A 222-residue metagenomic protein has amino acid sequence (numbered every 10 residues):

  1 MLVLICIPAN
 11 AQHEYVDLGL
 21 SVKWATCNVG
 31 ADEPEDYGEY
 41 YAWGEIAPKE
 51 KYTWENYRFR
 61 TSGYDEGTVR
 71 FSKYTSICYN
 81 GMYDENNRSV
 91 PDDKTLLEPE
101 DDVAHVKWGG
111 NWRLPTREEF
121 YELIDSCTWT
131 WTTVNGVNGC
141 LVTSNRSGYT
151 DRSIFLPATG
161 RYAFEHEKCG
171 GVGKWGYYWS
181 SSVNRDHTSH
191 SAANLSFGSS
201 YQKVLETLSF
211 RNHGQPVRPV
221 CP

Functional and structural regions predicted by a protein language model:
M1-Q12: Bacterial Sec-dependent N-terminal signal peptides
Q12-P222: Conserved positions within compact, well-structured domain cores
